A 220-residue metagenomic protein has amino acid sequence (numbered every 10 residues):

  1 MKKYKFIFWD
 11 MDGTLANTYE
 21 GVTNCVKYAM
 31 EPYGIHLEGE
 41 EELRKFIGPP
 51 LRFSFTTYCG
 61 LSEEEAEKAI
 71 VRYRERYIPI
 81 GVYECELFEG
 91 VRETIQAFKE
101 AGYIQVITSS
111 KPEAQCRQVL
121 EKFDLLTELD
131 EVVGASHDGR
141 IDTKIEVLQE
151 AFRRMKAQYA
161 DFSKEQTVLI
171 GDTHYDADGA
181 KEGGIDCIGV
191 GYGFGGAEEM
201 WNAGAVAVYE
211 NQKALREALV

Functional and structural regions predicted by a protein language model:
M1-K45, C59: Active-site neighborhood of HAD-like aspartate-dependent phosphohydrolases
M1-K5, E41, V119-V220: Asp-based, Mg2+/Mn2+-dependent phosphohydrolase catalytic module
T14, G21, E113, Y175 (+1 more regions): Conserved Rossmann-like nucleotide-cofactor binding loop
V22, L51, L87, K144 (+1 more regions): Conserved donor sugar-nucleotide recognition element shared by glycan-biosynthetic enzymes
V26, T94-L120, V133: Substrate-recognition element of Asp-dependent hydrolases with the DxDx(T/V) motif
A29-M30, P50-E63, V119, V147-K156: Helix-loop "lid/cap" segments that line or gate small-molecule binding pockets
F46, P50, E86-G90, K111 (+2 more regions): Short beta->alpha linker loops
T56-E93, A101: Metal-dependent phosphoesterase signature
